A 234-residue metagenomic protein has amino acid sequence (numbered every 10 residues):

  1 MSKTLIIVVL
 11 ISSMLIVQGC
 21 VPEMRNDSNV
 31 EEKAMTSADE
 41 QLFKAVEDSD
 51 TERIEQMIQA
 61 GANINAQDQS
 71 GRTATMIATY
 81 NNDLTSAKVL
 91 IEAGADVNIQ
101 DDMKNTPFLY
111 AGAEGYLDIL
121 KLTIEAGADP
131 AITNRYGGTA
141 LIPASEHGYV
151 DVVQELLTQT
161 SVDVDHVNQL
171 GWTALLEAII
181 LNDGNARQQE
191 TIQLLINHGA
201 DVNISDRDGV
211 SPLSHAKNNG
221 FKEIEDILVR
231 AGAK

Functional and structural regions predicted by a protein language model:
V17-G19: C-terminal motif of bacterial Sec signal peptides marking the signal peptidase cleavage site
V21-E23: Bacterial signal peptide processing site
N29-T73, I77: N-terminal segments that cap or nucleate solenoid repeat domains
K44-S49, I77-D83, Y110-Y116, P143-Y149 (+2 more regions): Ankyrin repeat A-helix N-terminal signature
E55-N63, K88-D96, K121-D129, Q154-D163 (+2 more regions): Ankyrin repeat domain, specifically the short helix-to-loop turn at the C-terminus of the second helix of each repeat
N203-K234: Leucine-rich solenoid repeat scaffolds
